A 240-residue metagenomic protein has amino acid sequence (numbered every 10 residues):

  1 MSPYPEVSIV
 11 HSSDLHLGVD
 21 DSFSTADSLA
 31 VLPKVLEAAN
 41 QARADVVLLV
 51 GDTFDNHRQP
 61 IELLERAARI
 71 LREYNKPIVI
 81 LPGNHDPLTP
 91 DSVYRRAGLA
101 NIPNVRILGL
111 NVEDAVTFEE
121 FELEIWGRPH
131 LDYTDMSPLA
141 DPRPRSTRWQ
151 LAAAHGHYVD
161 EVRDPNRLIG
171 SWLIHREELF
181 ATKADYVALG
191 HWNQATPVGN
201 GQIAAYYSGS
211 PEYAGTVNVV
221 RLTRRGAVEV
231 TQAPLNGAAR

Functional and structural regions predicted by a protein language model:
M1-A68, L139, S146: N-terminal active-site segment of His-dependent metallophosphoesterases
P5, F121, G226: Residue-level signal for beta-strand positions within conserved beta-sheet cores that form or flank
S8, D45-V46, P77, W149 (+2 more regions): Residues at the starts of beta-strands that form the adenosine-phosphate
D20, D135-S137, V162, V230 (+1 more regions): Short acidic, gly/pro-rich beta-turn/loop elements at beta-sheet edges and active-site/ligand-binding grooves
V47, V187, V230-A233: Generic beta-strand hydrophobic packing signal
H57-Y206, S210-T216, R221: His/Asp/Glu-rich metal-coordinating catalytic cores of metallo-dependent phosphodiesterases/hydrolases acting on
Y213-R240: Acidic, His/Gly-rich catalytic cores of divalent-metal-dependent hydrolytic chemistry
